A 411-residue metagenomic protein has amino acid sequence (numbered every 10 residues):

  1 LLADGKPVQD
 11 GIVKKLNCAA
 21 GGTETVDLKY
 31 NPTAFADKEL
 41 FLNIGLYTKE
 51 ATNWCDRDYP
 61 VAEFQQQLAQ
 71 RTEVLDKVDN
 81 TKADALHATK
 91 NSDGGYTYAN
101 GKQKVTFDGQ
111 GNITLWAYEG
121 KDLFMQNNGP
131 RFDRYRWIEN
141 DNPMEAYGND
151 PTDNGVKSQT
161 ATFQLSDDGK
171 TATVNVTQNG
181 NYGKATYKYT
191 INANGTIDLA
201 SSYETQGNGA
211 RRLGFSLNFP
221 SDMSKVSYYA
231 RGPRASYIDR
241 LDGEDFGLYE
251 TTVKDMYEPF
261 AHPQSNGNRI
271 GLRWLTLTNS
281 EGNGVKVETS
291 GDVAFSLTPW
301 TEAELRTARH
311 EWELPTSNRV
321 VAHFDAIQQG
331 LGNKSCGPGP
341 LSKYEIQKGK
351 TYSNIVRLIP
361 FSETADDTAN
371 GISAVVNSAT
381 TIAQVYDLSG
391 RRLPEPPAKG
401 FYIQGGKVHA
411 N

Functional and structural regions predicted by a protein language model:
L1-P7, Y118-K121, L388: Change "in extracellular beta-sheet-rich domains … of secreted and cell-surface proteins" to "in beta-sheet-rich domains
L2-W54: Intrinsically disordered, low-complexity Pro/Gly/Ser/Thr-rich segments with frequent PxxP/GP/PP motifs and embedded
P32-D37, Q66-D367: Beta-strand/loop-rich accessory regions of lumenal/periplasmic or secreted enzymes, predominantly carbohydrate-active
K38, K350, A398-Y402: A glycine-anchored, Pro-Gly-centered beta-turn/N-cap motif
E39-N43, D198, F401: Short, conserved beta-strand segments of beta-strand-rich sandwich/propeller modules, principally
T52-V61, S335-C336: Beta-sandwich strand segments
T364-S389: Residue-level detector of functionally pivotal "anchor" positions at catalytic/ligand-binding pockets or at interdomain
F401-N411: C-terminal tail/sorting-segment detector
